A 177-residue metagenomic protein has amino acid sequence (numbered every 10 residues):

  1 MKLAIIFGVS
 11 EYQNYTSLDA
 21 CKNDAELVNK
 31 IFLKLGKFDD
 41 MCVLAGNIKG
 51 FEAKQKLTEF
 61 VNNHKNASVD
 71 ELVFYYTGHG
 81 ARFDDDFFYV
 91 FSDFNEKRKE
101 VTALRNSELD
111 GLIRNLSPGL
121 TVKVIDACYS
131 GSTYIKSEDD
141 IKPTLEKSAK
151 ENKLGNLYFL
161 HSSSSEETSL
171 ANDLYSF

Functional and structural regions predicted by a protein language model:
M1-K2, K37-D39, P118-L120, L154-L157: Short glycine-/polar-rich loops that comprise or flank the Walker A/P-loop and associated switch/sensor motifs
M1-T16: Short glycine-rich His-centered loop
G8, L18-C21, F32, V122-F177: Active-site-proximal C-terminal subdomain of hydrolase catalytic domains
N14-D19, V43-G46: Second-shell loop/turn segments in exported
A20-D24, K49-K54, Y175: Phosphate/oxyanion-binding active-site loops and adjacent basic polyanion-contact surfaces
V28: Thiolate-centered catalytic microenvironments shared by cysteine-dependent enzyme domains
F32-A45: Short beta-strand elements in bilobed, periplasmic/extracellular small-molecule ligand-binding domains
M41, F51-T77, A81-E138: Caspase-like (clan CD) cysteine peptidase catalytic core
